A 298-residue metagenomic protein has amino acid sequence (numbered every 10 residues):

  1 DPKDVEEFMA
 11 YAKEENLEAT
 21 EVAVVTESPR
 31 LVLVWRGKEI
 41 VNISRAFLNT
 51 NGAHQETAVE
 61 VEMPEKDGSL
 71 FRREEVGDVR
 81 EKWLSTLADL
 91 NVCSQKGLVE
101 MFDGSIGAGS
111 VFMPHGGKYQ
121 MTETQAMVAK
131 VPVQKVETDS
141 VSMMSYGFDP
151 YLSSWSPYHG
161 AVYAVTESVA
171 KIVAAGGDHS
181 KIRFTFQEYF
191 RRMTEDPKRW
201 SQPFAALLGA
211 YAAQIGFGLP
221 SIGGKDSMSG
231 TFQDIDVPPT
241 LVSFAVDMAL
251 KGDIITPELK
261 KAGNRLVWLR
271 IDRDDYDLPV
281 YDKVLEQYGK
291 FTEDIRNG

Functional and structural regions predicted by a protein language model:
D1-G298: Glycine/proline-enriched, intrinsically flexible loops and inter-domain linkers
